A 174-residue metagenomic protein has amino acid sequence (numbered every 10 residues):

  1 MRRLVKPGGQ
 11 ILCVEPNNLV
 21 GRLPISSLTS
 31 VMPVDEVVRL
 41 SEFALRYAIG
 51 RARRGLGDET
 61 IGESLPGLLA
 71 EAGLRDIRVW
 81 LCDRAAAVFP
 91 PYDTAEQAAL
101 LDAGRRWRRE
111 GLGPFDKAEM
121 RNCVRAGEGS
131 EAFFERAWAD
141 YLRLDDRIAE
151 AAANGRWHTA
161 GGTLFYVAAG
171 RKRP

Functional and structural regions predicted by a protein language model:
M1-Q10: A short glycine-rich, Lys/Arg-flanked "PGG" loop and its adjoining helix->strand segment in the class I
G8, I61, A169: Short glycine-rich loop/turn motifs that provide flexible caps or phosphate-binding loops at active sites
C13-P114: Conserved catalytic/acceptor-binding region of the Class I
A72-P174: C-terminal lobe and adjacent flexible extensions of AdoMet/dcAdoMet transferase-like proteins
